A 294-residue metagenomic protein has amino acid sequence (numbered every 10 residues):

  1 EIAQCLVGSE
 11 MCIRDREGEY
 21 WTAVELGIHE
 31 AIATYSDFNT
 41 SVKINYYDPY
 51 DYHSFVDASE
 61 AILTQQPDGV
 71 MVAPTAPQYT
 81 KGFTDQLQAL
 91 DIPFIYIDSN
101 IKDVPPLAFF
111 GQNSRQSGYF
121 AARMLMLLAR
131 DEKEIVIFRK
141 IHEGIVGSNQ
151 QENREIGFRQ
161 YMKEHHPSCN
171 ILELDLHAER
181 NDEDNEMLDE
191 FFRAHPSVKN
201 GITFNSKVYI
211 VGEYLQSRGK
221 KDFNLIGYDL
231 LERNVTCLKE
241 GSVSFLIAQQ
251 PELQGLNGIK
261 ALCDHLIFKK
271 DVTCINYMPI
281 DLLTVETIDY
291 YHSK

Functional and structural regions predicted by a protein language model:
E1-G8, C12: Single conserved hydrophobic/aromatic residue that forms the stacking wall/gate of nucleotide- or nucleobase-binding
S9, F109-V136, D184, N234 (+1 more regions): Hydrophobic alpha-helical segments within soluble ligand-binding/sensing domains
R14-A23, I44-S54, G111-S117, R139-G157 (+4 more regions): Hinge/beta->alpha junction and helix N-cap segments in small-molecule ligand-binding domains
H29-V42: Signal peptide-proximal N-terminal region of secreted/periplasmic/extracellular or secretory-lumen proteins
I62, G69-Q88, L172-R233: Hydrophobic alpha-helical
Y79-Q116, E232-K239: Flexible loop/hinge segments that line or gate small-molecule binding clefts
I145-V146, M162-H165, Q250-K294: Hinge/cleft segment of the Venus flytrap/periplasmic-binding protein
S217, G227-F245, E252: Exported/periplasmic ABC-transporter solute-binding proteins
